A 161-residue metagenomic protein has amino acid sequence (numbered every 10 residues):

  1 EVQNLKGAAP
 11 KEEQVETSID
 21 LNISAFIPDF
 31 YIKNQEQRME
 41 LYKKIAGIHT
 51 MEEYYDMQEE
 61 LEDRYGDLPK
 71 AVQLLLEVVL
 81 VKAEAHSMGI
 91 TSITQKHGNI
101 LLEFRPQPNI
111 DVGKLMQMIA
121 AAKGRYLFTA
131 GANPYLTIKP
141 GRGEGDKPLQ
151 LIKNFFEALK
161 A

Functional and structural regions predicted by a protein language model:
E1-A161: Accessory helical-bundle/CTD segments and flexible terminal tails appended to RecA-like ATPase motors
